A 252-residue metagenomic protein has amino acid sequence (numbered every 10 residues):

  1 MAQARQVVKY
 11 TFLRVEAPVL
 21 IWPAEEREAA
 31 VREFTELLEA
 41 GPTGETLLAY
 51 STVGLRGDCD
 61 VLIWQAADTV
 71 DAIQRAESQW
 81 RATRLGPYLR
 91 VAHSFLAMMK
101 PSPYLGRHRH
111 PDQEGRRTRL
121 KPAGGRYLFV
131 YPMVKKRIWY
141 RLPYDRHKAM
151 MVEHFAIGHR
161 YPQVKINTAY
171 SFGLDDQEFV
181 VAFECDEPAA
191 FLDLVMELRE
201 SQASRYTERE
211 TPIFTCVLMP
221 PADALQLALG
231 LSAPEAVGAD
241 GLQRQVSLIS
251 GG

Functional and structural regions predicted by a protein language model:
M1-P42, D68-I73, S94-R160, F172 (+3 more regions): Short S/T/G/P-rich N-terminal loop/turn motif that feeds into the first structured element of a domain
L38-C59, P87-P101, F155-V180, L194 (+1 more regions): Short, glycine- and small/hydrophobic-rich beta-strand elements in well-ordered beta-sheets
V53, A66-A67: Short gly/ser-rich anion-binding loops that grip negatively charged ligand groups
A72, L85-Y88: Short helix C-cap/helix-to-loop transition motifs enriched in small/turn-promoting residues
R75-T83, D193-R199: Short amphipathic alpha-helices in soluble, non-transmembrane regions that often serve as interface/regulatory elements
